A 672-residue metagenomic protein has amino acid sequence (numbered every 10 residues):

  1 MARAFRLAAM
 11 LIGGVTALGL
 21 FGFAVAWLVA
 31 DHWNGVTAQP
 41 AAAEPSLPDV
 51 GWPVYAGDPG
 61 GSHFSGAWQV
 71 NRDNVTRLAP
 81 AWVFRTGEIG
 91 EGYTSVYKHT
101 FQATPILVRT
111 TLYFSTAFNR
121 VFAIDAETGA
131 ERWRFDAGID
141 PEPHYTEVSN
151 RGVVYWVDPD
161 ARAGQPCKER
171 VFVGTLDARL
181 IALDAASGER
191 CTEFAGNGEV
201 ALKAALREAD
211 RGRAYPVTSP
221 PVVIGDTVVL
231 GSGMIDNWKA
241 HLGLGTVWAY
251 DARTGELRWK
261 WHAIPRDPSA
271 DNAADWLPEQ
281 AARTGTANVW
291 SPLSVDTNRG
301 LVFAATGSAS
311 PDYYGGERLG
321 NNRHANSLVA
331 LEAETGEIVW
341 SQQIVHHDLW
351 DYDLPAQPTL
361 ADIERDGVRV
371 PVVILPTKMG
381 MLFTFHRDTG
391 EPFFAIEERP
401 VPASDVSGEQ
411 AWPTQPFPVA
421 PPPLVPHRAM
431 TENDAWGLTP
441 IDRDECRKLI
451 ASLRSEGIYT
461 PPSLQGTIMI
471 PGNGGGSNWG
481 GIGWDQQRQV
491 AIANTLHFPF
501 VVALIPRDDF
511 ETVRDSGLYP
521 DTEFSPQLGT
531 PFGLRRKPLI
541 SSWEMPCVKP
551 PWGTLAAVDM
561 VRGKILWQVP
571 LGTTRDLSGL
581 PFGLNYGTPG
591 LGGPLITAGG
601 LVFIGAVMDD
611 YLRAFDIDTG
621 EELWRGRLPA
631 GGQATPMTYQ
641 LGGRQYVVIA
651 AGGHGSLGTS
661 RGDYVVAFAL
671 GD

Functional and structural regions predicted by a protein language model:
M1-A17: N-terminal Sec-pathway targeting helices
F23-V70, P413-P440, R447, Y519: N-terminal pre-domain segments of enzymes
V50-W52, G60, T86-E88, V108 (+2 more regions): Acidic, proline/glycine-rich low-complexity intrinsically disordered segments
W52-A56, Y97-F118, Y145-R179, R213-K239 (+10 more regions): Repeat-blade elements of multi-bladed beta-propeller folds
P59-G66, E88-Y93, F122, D312-Y313 (+1 more regions): Short, solvent-exposed loop/turn elements at domain surfaces
G66-V75, P80-Y113, G138, Q465-G474: Asp/Glu-centered strand-loop micro-motifs enriched in Gly/Pro and often flanked by an aromatic residue
T76-I89, V121-P143, V157-R162, L180-G212 (+12 more regions): Extracytoplasmic/lumenal domain signature
P461-P499, L504-P506: Segments forming glycine/polar-rich beta-alpha architectures that bind adenosine-containing cofactors
